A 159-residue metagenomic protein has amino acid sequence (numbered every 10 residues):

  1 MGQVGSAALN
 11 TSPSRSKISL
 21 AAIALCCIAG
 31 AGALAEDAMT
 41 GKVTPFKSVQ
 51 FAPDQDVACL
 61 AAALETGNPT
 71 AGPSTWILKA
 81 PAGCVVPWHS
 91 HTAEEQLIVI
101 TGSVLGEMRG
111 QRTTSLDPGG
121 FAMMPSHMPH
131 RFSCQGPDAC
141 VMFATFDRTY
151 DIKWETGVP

Functional and structural regions predicted by a protein language model:
V4-A21: Bacterial N-terminal signal peptides that target proteins for export
A21-G30: Bacterial N-terminal signal peptides
A33-G72, G157-P159: A short, N-terminal "cap"/entry segment at the start of jelly-roll beta-barrel domains of the cupin/DSBH fold
K42, R131-P159: Double-stranded beta-helix
A71-H91, P125-S126: Conserved short histidine dyad/triad with adjacent acidic residue
P81-C84, H91-R109: Glycine- and acidic-residue-biased ligand/ion/polar-headgroup-sensing regions
V86-W88, G106-E107, M124, P129-G136: Short beta-strand His + acidic residue motifs that chelate non-heme Fe in jelly-roll/DSBH and cupin folds
G110-H127: Short acidic-glycine-tyrosine-enriched beta hairpin
